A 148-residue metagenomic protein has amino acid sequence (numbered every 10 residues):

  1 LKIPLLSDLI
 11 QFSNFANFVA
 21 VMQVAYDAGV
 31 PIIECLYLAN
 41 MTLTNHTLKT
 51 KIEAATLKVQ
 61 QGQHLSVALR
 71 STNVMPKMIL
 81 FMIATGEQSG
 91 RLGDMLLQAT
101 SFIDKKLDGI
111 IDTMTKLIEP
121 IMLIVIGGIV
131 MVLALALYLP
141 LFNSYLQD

Functional and structural regions predicted by a protein language model:
L1-I10: Membrane-interfacial amphipathic helices
S7, A84, L139: A cross-family signal for key residues in well-ordered alpha-helices that form functional helical elements
I10-L117: Glycine- and small-hydrophobic-enriched helix-loop-helix hairpins
K105-D148: Bilayer-spanning, highly hydrophobic alpha-helical transmembrane segments
